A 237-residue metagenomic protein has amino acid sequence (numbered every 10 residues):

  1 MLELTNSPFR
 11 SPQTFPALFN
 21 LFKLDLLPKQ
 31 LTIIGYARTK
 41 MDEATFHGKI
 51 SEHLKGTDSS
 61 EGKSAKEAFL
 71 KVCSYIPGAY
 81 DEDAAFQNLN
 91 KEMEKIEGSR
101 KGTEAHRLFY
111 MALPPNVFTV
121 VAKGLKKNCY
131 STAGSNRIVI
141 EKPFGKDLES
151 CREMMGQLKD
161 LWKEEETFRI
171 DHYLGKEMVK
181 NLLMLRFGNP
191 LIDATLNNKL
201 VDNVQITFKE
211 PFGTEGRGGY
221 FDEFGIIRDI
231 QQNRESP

Functional and structural regions predicted by a protein language model:
M1-I140, F144-P237: Secretory/organelle targeting and membrane-embedding segments
